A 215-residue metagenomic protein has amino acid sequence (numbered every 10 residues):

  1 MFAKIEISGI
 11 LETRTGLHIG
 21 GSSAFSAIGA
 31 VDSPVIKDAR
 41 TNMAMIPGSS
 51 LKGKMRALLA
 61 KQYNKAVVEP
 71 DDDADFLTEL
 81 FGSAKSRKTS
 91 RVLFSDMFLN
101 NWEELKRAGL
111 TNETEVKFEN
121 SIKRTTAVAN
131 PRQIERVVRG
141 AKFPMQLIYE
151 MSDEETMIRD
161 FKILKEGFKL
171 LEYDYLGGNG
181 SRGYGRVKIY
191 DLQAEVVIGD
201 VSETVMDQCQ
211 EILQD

Functional and structural regions predicted by a protein language model:
M1-D215: RNA-binding basic/glycine-rich loop and surface signature characteristic of RAMP-family CRISPR effectors
